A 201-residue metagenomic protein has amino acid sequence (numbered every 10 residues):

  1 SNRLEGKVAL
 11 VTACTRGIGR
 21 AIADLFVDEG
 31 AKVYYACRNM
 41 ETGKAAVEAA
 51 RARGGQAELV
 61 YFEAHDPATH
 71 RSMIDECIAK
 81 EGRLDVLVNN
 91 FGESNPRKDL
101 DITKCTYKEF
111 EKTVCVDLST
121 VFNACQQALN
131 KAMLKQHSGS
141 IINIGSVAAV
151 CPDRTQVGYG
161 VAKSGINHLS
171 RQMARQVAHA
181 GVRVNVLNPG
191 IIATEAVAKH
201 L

Functional and structural regions predicted by a protein language model:
T15-R16: Conserved glycine-rich cofactor-binding loop
E29-A45: Conserved glycine-rich Rossmann-like NAD(P)H-binding loop of the short-chain dehydrogenase/reductase
M40, Y61-M73, Y107: The beta1-alpha1 cofactor-binding region of Rossmann-like NAD(H)/NADP(H)-dependent oxidoreductases
R71, S94-E111, K135, T155-G158 (+1 more regions): Conserved mid-core segment of classical short-chain dehydrogenase/reductases
D85, T103-N123, S138, I142 (+1 more regions): Catalytic Tyr-X3-Lys loop
C125, A162, S170: Active-site helix of classical SDR
N130-K131, R175-H179: Alpha-helical segment proximal to the catalytic Tyr-Lys
S146: Residue(s) in the substrate-gating loop at a strand-loop-helix junction that position the organic substrate next
